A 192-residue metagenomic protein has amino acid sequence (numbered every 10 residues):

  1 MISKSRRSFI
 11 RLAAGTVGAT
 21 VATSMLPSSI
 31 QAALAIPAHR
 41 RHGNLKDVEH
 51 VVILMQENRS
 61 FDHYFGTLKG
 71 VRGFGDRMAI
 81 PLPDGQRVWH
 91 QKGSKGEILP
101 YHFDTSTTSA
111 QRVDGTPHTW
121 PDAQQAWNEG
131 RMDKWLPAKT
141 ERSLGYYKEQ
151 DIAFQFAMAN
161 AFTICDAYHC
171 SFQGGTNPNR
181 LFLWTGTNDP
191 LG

Functional and structural regions predicted by a protein language model:
I2-G192: N-terminal pro-sequences and low-complexity stem/linker regions of secreted or lumenal proteins
